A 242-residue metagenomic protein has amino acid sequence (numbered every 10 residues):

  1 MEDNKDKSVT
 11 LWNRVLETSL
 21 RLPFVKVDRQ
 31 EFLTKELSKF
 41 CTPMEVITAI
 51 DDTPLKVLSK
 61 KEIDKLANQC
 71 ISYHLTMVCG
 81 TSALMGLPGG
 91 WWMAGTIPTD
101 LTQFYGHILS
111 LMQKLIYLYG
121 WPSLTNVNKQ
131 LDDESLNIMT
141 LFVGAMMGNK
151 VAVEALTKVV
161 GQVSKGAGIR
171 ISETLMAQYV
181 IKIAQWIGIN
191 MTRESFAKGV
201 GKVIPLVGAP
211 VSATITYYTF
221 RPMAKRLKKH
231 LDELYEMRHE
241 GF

Functional and structural regions predicted by a protein language model:
M1-L84, G106-F242: Terminal, membrane-proximal amphipathic helices and intrinsically disordered targeting/regulatory segments
S82-M85, G89-D100: Hydrophobic/aromatic-rich structural module bridging two neighboring secondary-structure elements via a short loop
